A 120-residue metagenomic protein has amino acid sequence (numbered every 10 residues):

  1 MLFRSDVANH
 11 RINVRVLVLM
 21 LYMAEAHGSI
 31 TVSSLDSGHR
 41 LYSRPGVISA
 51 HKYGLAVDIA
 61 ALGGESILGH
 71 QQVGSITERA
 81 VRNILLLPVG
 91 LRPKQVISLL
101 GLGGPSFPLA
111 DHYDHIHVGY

Functional and structural regions predicted by a protein language model:
V7-A8, I48, K52-Y120: Catalytic cores and adjacent binding grooves of peptidoglycan-active enzymes
N9-G46, P93-L102: Extended, low-complexity, intrinsically disordered C-terminal regulatory tails of eukaryotic serine/threonine kinases
